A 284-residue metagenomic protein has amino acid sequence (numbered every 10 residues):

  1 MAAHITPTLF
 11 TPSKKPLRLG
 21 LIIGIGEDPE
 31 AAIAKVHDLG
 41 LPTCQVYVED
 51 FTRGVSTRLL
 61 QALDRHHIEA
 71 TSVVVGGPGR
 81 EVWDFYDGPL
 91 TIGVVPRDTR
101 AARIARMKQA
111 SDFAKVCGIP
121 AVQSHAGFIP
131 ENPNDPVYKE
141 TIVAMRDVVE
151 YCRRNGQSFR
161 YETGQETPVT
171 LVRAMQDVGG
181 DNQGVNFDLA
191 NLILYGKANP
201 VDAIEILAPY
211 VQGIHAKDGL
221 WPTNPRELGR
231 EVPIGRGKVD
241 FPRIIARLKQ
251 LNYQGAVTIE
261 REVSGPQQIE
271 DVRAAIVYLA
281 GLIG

Functional and structural regions predicted by a protein language model:
A2-R18, I25-P42, D64-H67, R146 (+4 more regions): Histidine-acidic metal/acid-base catalytic patches
A3, L9, E27-E30, V82-G184 (+1 more regions): Active-site acidic/histidine proton-transfer and metal-coordination neighborhood in alpha/beta enzyme cores
G20-I22, C44-Y47, S158-E162: Short catalytic-loop micro-motif centered on adjacent basic/acidic residues
Q45-R65, A126-P133: Glycine-rich, proline-tolerant flexible connector loops at the mouths of alpha/beta enzymes
V46, A70-S72, Q123, Y161 (+2 more regions): Hydrophobic residues in well-ordered beta-strands that form the structural core
E49, P78, G127, G219 (+1 more regions): Flexible loop residues that form catalytic and substrate-binding hotspots at small-molecule/glycan-binding clefts
L63-E81: Glycine-rich, aromatic-flanked loop segments that form ligand/cofactor-binding clefts across common enzyme folds
P78-L90, P222-L228: Short, flexible, mixed-charge acidic loops at enzyme active sites
